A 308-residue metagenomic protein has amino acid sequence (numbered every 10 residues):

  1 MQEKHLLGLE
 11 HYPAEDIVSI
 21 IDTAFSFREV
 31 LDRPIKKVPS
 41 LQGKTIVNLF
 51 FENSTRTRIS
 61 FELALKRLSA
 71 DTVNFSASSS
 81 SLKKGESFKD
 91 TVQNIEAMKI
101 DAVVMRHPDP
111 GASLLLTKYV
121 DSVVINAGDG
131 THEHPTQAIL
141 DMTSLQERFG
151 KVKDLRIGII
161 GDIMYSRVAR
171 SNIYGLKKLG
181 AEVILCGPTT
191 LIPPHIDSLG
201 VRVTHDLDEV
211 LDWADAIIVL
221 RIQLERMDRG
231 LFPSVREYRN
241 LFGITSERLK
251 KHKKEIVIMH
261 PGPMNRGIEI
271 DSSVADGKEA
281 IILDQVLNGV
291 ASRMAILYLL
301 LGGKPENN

Functional and structural regions predicted by a protein language model:
M1-I59, L63: Positively charged, low-complexity intrinsically disordered leader regions
I35, P39-Q146, R266: Phosphate/diphosphate ligand-binding glycine-rich loop within oxidoreductases
F51-L63, E147-L220: Glycine-rich phosphate/diphosphate-binding loop of Rossmann-like nucleotide-binding domains
E96, L116, E209-V210, V274: Structural alpha-helical scaffold elements that stabilize or flank donor/cofactor-binding regions in carbohydrate
S122, G180-E182, K251-V257: A short helix->loop->beta-strand "cap" motif at the edges of active sites that frequently abuts
I196-S273: Rossmann-like adenosine-cofactor binding region
E255-I256, P261-N308: Adenosine-phosphate binding glycine-rich loop
